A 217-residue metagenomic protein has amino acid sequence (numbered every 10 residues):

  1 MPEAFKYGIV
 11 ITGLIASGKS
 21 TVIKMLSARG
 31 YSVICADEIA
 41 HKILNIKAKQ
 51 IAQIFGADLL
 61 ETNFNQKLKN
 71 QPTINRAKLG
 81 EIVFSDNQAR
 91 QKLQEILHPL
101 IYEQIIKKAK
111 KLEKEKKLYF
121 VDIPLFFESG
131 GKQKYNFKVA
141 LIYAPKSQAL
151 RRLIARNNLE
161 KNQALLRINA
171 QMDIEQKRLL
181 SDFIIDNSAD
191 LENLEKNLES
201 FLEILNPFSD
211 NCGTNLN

Functional and structural regions predicted by a protein language model:
I11: Hydrophobic anchor at the beta1->P-loop junction of P-loop NTPases
L14, L26: P-loop (Walker A) phosphate-binding loop of NTP-binding proteins
S17: ATP-binding Walker
S20: Walker A/P-loop
A28-A36, K49: Post-Walker A helix-loop "phosphate-sensing" segment adjacent to the P-loop in P-loop NTPases
K42-E115: ATP-dependent small-molecule kinase phosphotransfer cores that center on conserved nucleotide phosphate-binding segments
Q104-I105, L112, Q133-K134, N158-L205 (+2 more regions): Small-molecule kinase domains that catalyze NTP-dependent phosphoryl transfer to phosphate-bearing small molecules
Q104-K114, L118-R152: ATP-dependent NMP and nucleoside kinases share a basic, alpha-helical "lid"
